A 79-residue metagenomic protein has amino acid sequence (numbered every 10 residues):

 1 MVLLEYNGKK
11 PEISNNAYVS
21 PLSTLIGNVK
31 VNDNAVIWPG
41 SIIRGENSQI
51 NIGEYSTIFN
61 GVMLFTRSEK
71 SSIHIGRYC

Functional and structural regions predicted by a protein language model:
M1-N15: Extreme N-terminal tail/first-helix region
Y6, L25-I26: Short hydrophobic/aromatic-rich motifs at helix boundaries and adjacent loops
P11, N15-V19, S23, V29 (+6 more regions): A structural motif detector for beta-strand N-caps
G45, T66-R67: Extracellular beta-strand-rich solenoid/capping regions of secreted or surface-exposed proteins that bind or remodel
